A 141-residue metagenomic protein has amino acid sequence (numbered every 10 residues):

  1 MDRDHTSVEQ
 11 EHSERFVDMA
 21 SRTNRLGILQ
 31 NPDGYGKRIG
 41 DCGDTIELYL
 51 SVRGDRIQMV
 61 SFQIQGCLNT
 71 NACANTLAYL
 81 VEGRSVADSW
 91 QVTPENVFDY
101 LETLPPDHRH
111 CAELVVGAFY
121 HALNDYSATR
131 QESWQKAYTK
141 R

Functional and structural regions predicted by a protein language model:
M1-Q30, Y35, R53, Q58 (+2 more regions): C-terminal binding/interaction regions
L29, I39-G43: A short catalytic or substrate-binding loop motif that flags glycine-/basic-rich loops and adjacent residues that bind
Q30, I46, N69-T70, V86: Short, flexible micro-motifs
D44-G54: Short beta-strand elements
R56-S61, N71: Short small-residue beta-strand/loop micro-motif enriched in glycine and branched aliphatics
I64-C73, C111: Short, thiol/selenol-centered motifs that function as redox-active sites or metal-ligating centers
N69-R84: Alpha-helical support elements that line or immediately flank enzyme active sites and cofactor-binding pockets
